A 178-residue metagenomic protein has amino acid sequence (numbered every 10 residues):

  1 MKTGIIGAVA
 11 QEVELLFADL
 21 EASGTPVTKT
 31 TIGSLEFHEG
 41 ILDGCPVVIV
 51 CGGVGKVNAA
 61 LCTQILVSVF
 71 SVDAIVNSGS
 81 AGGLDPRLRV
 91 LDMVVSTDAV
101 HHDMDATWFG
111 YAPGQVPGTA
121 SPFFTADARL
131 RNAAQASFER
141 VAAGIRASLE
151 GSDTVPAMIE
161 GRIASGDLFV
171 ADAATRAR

Functional and structural regions predicted by a protein language model:
M1-Q64, F70: N-terminal short beta-loop-beta anion/metal-coordinating cradle
V13-E14, K56-A59, G83-R87, D103-M104: Short active-site-adjacent helix-start/loop capping segments
D19-P26, S68, R89-V100: A glycine- and small-aliphatic-rich helix-loop capping segment at beta-alpha/alpha-beta transitions that lines
G40-D43, S68-V69, P86-R87, T154-P156: Solvent-exposed alpha-helices and their adjacent loops that cap or buttress functional pockets in soluble metabolic
L66-V67, V141: Hydrophobic alpha-helical elements and their junctions with loops/disorder across both membrane and soluble proteins
D73-A74: Structural motif
L84-R178: Mid-sequence, gly/pro-rich, charge-dense loop/helix-turn segments that line enzyme active sites
